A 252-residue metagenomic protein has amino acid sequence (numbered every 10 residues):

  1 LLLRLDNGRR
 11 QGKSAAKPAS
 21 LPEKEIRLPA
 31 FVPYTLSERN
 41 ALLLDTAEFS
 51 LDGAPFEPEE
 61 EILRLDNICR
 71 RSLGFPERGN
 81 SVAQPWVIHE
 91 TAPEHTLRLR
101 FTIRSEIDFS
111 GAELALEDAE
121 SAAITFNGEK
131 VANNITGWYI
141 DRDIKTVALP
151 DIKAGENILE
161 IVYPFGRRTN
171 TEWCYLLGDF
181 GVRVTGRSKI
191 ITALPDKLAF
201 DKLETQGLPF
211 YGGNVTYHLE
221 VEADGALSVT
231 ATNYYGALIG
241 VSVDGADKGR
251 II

Functional and structural regions predicted by a protein language model:
L1-A92, G137-R142, V147-E220, A231-Y234: An acidic-aromatic loop/edge-strand motif
Q11-K13, F109-G111, I124, N134 (+4 more regions): Short acidic, gly/pro-rich beta-turn/loop elements at beta-sheet edges and active-site/ligand-binding grooves
I88-S105: Regulatory/sensor and coupling segments of signal-transduction and defense proteins
H95, F109, D118, A132 (+4 more regions): Generic hydrophobic/packing signal
R98, G111, A119-S121, I144 (+2 more regions): Extracellular structured ligand-interaction cores
I103-F126, L159, V221, A226-G245: Aromatic-lined ligand-binding clefts that engage carbohydrates, nucleic acids, or primary amines
E120, I124-T146, G240-I252: Solvent-exposed beta-strand/loop surfaces of large extracellular or lumenal domains
